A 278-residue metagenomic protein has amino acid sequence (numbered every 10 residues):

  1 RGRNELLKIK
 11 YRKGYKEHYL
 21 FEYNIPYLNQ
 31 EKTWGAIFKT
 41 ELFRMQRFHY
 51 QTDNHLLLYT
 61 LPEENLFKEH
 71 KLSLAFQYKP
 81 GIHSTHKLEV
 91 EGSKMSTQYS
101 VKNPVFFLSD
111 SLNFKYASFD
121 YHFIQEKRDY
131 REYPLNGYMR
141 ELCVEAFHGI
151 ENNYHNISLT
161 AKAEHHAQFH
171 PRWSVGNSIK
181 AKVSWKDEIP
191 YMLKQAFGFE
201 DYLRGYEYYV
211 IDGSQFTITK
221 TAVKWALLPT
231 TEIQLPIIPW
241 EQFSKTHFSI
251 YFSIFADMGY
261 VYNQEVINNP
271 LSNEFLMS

Functional and structural regions predicted by a protein language model:
R1-R128, Y138, Q195-D201, Y209-T217: Gram-negative/organellar outer-membrane beta-barrel architecture
E22, Y138-S278: C-terminal transmembrane beta-barrel domains of outer membrane proteins
L66, N113, P134, S244 (+1 more regions): A generic structural micro-feature
M95-T97, R131-Y133, W185-I189: Proline-centered turn/helix-capping motifs that create local helix->coil transitions or kinks
L108-K115, Y130-P134, E151-S158: Short, contiguous, pocket-lining structural segments that sit at or immediately flank catalytic/ligand-binding sites
